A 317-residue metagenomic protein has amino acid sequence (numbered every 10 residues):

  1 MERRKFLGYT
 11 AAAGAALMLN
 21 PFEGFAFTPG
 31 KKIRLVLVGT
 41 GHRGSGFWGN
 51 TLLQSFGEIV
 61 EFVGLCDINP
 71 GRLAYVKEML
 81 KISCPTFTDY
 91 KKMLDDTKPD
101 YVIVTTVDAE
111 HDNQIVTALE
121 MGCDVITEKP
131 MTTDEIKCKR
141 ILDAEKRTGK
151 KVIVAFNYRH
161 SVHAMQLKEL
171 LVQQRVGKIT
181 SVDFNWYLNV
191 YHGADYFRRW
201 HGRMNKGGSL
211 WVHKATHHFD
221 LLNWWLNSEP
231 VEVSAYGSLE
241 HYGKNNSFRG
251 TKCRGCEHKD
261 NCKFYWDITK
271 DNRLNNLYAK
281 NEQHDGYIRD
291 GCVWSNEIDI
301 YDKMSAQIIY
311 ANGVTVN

Functional and structural regions predicted by a protein language model:
M1-L7: Twin-arginine (Tat) signal peptide motif
Y9-K81: N-terminal Rossmann-like dinucleotide-binding module
G39, R43-G46, I153, Y158-G291: Predominantly a Rossmann-like dinucleotide-binding segment in NAD(P)-dependent oxidoreductases
S45, V60, P70-A74, P85 (+8 more regions): Catalytic cores of eukaryotic secretory-pathway lumenal/extracellular enzymes that build and remodel glycoconjugates
I59-G64, D100-V102, S209: Short active-site oxyanion
V63-C66, S83-T88, M93-T97, E110-V125: Internal alpha/beta domain cores that form substrate/cofactor-binding pockets in large enzymes and binding proteins
C66, V293-N317: Glycine-enriched catalytic-core subsegment of oxygenase/oxidase enzymes
Y101, V107, D112-R159, Q174: Beta-strand-loop-alpha-helix segment that lines the small-molecule cofactor/substrate pocket of alpha/beta enzymes
